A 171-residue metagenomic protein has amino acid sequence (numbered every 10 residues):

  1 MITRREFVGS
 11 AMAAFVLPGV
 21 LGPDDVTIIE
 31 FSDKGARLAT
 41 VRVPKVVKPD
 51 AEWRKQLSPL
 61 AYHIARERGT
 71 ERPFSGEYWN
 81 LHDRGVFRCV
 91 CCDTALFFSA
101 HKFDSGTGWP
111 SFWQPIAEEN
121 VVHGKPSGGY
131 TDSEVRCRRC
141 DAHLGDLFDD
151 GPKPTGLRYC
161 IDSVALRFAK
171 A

Functional and structural regions predicted by a protein language model:
M1-F15: N-terminal secretory signal peptides and thylakoid transit peptides that target proteins across membranes
P18-Q56: C-terminal segment of N-terminal export signals and the immediately downstream linker at the start of the mature
D33-G35, K45-K48, R54, I64-R88 (+1 more regions): A short Gly-Trp-Pro
A61: Structured DNA-binding interfaces in DNA transaction proteins
